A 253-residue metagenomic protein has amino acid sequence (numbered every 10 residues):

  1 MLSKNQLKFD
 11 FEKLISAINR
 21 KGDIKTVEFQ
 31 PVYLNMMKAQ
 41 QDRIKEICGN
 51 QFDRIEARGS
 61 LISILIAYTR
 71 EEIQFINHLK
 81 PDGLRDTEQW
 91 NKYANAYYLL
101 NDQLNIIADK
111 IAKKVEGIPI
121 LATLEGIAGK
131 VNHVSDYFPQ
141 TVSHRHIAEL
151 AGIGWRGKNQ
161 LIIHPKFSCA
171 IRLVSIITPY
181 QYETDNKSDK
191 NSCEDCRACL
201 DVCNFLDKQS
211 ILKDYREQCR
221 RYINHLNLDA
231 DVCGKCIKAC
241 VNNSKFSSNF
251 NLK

Functional and structural regions predicted by a protein language model:
M1-K92: Non-catalytic, usually N-terminal nucleic-acid engagement modules in DNA/RNA processing proteins
D82-K253: Catalytic cores of enzyme domains
